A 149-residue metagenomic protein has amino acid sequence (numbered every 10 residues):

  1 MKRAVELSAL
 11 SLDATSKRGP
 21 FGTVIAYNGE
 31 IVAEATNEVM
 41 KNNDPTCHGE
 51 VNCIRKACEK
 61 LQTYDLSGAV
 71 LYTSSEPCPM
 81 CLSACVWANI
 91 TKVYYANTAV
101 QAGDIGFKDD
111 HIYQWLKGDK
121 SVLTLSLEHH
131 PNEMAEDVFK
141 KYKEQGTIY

Functional and structural regions predicted by a protein language model:
M1-T15, P77, A84-Y149: Zinc-dependent deaminase
G19-F21, S67-A69, L123-L125: Residue-level recognition of the N-termini of beta-strands and the immediately preceding loop/turn
P20-G29: Short beta-strand scaffold segments in enzyme catalytic cores
T23, Q62-T63, K117-D119: Short secondary-structure boundary/capping segments
V32-V39: Short beta->alpha transition motifs characteristic of CBS
V39, T73, N97: Residues that line or immediately flank small-molecule/substrate-binding pockets and catalytic motifs
N43-A84, A88: Helix-adjacent hinge/juxtasegments
